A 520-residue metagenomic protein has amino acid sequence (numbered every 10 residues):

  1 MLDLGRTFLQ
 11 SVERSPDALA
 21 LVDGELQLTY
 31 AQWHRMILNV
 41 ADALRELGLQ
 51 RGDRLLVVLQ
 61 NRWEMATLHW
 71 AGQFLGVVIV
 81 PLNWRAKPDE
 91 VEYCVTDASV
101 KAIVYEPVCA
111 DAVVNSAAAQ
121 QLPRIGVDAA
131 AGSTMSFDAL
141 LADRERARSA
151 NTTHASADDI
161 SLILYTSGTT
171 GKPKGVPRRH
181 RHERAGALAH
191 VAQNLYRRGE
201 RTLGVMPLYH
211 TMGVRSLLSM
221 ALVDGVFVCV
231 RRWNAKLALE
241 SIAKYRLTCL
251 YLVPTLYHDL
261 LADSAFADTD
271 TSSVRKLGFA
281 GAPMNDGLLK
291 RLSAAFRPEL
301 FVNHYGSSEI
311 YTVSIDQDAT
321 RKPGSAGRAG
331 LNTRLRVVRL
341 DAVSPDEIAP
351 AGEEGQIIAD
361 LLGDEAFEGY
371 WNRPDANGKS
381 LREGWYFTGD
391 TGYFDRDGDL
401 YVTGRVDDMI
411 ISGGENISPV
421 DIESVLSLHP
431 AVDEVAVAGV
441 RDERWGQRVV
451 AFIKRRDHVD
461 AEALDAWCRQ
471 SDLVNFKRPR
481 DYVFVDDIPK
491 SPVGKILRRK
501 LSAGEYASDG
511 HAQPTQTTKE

Functional and structural regions predicted by a protein language model:
L9, D17-R62, A66-W70, K87-E92 (+1 more regions): Conserved AMP-binding/adenylate-forming core of the ANL superfamily
P16-D17, A131, R146-Y165, K172 (+1 more regions): Conserved pre-ATP/AMP-binding loop-to-beta segment of ANL
T29-Q32, H154, S161-A185: Conserved AMP-binding A3 loop
A86, E92, I103-Y105, L250 (+7 more regions): AMP-binding/adenylate-forming catalytic core of the ANL superfamily
A110-A157: ANL superfamily adenylate-forming
R184-R201, Y209-C249, D263: Conserved AMP-binding/adenylation subdomain of ANL enzymes
L222, L247-Y251, L261, A265-P323 (+2 more regions): Gly/Ser/Thr-rich phosphate-binding loop
N332, V343-K379, I417, V459: Conserved ATP/PPi-binding loop(s) of AMP-dependent carboxylate-activating enzymes
